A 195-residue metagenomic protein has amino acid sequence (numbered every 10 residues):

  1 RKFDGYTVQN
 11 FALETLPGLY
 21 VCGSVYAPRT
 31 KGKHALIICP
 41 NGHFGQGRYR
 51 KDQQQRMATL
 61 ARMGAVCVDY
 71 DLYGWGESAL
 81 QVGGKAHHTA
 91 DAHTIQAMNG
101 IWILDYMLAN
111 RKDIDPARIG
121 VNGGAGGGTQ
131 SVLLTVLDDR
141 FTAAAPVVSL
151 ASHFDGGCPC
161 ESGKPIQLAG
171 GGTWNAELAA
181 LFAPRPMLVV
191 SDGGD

Functional and structural regions predicted by a protein language model:
R1-H34: N-terminal cap/lid segment of alpha/beta-hydrolase-fold proteins
T15-P17, C39-G45, D192: Glycine-rich His-Gly loop
C22, A35-L36, G64-C67, A117-G120 (+2 more regions): Beta-sheet entry/capping signal
G32-P116, L150-C160: Cap/lid segment of the alpha/beta-hydrolase catalytic domain
A58, V132-L133, A180: Alpha-helical segments flanking ligand/cofactor-binding loops in enzyme cores
D113-A125: Alpha/beta-hydrolase fold nucleophile elbow
G123-T135: Glycine-rich nucleophile elbow surrounding the catalytic serine of serine-hydrolase chemistry
R140-L181, R185, D192-D195: Mobile cap/lid helix-loop segments that gate and shape the active-site cleft of serine hydrolases
